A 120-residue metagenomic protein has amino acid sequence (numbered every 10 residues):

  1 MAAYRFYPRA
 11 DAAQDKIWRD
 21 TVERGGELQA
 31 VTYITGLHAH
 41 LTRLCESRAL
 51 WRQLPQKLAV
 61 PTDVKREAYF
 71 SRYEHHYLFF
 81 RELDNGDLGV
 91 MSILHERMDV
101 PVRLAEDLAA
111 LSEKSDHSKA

Functional and structural regions predicted by a protein language model:
M1-H40, A120: Arg/Lys-rich, positively charged N-terminal/basic patches that mediate binding to nucleic acids
Q14, A30, W51, D87-V90: Internal amphipathic alpha-helical segments of the cytochrome P450 catalytic fold
A39, E46-L88: Basic/aromatic recognition patch in beta-strand/loop cores that engages polyanionic ligands
Y73-A120: Enriched for short, Lys/Arg-rich terminal
